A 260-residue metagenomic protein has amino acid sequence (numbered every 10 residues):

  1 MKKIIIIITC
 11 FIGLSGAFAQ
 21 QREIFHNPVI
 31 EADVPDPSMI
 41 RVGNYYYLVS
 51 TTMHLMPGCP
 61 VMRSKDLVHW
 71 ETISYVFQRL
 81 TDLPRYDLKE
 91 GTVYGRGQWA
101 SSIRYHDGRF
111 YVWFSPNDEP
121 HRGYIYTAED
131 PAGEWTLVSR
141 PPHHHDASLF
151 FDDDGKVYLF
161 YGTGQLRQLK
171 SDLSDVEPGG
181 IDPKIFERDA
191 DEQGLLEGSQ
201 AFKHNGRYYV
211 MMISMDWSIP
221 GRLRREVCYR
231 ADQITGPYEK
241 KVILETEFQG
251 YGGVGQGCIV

Functional and structural regions predicted by a protein language model:
I4-G13: Sec-dependent N-terminal signal peptides
F18-V260: Carbohydrate-active catalytic/glycan-binding domains of CAZyme proteins, especially the secreted or lumenal ectodomains
